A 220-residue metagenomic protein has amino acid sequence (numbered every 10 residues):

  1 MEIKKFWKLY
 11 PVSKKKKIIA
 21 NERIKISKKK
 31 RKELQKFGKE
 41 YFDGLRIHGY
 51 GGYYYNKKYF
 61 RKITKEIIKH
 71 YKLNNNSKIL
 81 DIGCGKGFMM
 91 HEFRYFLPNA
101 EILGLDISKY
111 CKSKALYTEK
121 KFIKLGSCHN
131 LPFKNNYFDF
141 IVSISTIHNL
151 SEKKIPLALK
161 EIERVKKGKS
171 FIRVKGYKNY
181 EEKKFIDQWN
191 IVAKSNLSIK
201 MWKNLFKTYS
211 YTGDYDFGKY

Functional and structural regions predicted by a protein language model:
M1-Y71, L80-I82, K86-N130, L150-L157 (+1 more regions): Class I (Rossmann-like) S-adenosyl-L-methionine-dependent methyltransferase catalytic domain, capturing the SAM-binding
N76: Phosphate-coordination loops involved in phosphoryl transfer and adenosine-cofactor binding
L131-N136: Short amphipathic alpha-helix with an adjacent loop that forms part of the alpha/beta core around
D139: Conserved acidic residues
V142: A conserved beta-strand element that flanks and buttresses the S-adenosyl-L-methionine
S145-N149: Short catalytic micro-motifs in class I SAM-dependent methyltransferases
E161-V165: Conserved helix-to-beta-strand junction in the class I
